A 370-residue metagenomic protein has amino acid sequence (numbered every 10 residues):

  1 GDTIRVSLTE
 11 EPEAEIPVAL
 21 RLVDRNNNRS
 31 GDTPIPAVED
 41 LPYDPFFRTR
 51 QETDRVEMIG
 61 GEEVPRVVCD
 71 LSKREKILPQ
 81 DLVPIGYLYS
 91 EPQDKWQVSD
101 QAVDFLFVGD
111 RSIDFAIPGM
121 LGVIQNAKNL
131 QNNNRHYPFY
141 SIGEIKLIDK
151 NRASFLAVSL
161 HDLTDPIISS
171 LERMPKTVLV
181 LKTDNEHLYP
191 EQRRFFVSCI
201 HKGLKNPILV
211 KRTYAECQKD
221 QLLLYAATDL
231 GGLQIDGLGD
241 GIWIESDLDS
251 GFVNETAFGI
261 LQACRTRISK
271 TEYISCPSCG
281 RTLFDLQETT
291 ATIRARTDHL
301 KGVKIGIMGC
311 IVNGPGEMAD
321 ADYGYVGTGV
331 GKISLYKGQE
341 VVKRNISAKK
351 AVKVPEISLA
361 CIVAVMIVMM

Functional and structural regions predicted by a protein language model:
G1-F47, Q51, A153-F155, L163-I307: Catalytic alpha/beta core domains of metabolic enzymes, predominantly
F47-K76: N-terminal basic/disordered segments at the start of proteins
V56-G60, W96-V98, C199, L222 (+2 more regions): Replace "in large, NTP-powered and nucleic-acid-processing enzymes" with "in large, NTP-powered factors and other
E57, D70-P190: Active-site beta->alpha loop and helix N-cap motifs at the rims of alpha/beta catalytic domains
G60-V68, N151-A153, S269-Y273: A short, charged/proline- and glycine-enriched loop that marks the coil->beta-strand transition at the N-terminal
I311-E317, A321-V341: Nucleotide-binding motor/catalytic cores of P-loop/tubulin-like NTPases across gene-expression machines
V330-I333, E340-V363: Beta-strand/loop-dominated core regions that host nucleotide or nucleotide-derived cofactor-binding catalytic loops
M366-M369: Methionine residue identity
